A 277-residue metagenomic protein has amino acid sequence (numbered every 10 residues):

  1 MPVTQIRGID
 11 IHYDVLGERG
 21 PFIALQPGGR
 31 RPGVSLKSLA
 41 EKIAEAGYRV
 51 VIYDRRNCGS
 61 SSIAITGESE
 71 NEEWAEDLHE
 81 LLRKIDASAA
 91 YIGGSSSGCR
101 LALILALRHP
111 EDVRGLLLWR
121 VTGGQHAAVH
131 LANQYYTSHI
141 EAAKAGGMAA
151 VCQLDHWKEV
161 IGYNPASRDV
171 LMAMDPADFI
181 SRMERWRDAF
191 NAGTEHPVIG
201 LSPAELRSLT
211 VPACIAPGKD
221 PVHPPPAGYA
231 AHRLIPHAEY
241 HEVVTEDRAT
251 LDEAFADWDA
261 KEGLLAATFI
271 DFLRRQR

Functional and structural regions predicted by a protein language model:
I9-S62: Conserved HGGG/HGGXW glycine-rich cap/lid loop of the alpha/beta-hydrolase fold
R55-Y91, F255-L265: Active-site loop/oxyanion-hole signature of alpha/beta-hydrolase fold enzymes
G94, G98, A102: Gly/Ala-rich beta-loop-alpha elbow adjacent to hydrolase catalytic centers
L103, L107-R108, V113-K144: Flexible "cap/lid" loop of the alpha/beta hydrolase fold
M172-S202: Hydrophobic, aromatic-rich cap/lid helix
L209, I215-P217: Short beta-strand/loop motif that positions the catalytic acidic residue of the alpha/beta-hydrolase fold
P221-A227: Conserved alpha/beta-hydrolase "acid-adjacent" motif
A238-R277: Catalytic active-site module of serine/aspartate enzymes centered on a nucleophile-bearing elbow/loop
